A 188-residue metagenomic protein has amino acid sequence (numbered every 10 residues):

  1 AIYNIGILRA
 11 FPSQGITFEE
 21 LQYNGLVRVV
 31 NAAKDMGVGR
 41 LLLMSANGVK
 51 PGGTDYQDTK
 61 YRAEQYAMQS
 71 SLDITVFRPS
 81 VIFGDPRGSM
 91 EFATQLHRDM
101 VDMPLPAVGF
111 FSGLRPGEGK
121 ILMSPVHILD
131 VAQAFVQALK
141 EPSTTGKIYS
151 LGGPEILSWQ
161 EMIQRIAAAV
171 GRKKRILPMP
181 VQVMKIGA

Functional and structural regions predicted by a protein language model:
A1-M36, N47-G52: NAD(P)H-binding glycine-rich loop region in Rossmannoid oxidoreductase-like domains and their noncatalytic homologs
E19-L26, L42, K60, S124: Short alpha-helix in the Rossmann-fold core of NAD(P)-dependent oxidoreductases
Y23-V29, T59-S70: Conserved catalytic Lys-bearing alpha helix of Rossmann-like short-chain dehydrogenase/reductases
S45, Q65-T94, R98, P106-S112: Conserved beta-loop-beta element that borders a ligand/cofactor-binding pocket
V49, I82-G84, V131: Conserved sequence/active-site signature of Rossmann-fold short-chain dehydrogenase/reductase
R98-V126, D130, A134-A138, P142-T145 (+1 more regions): A conserved pocket-lining segment of Rossmann-fold NAD(P)-dependent short-chain dehydrogenase/reductase
A134-A188: Mid/C-terminal beta-alpha module of Rossmann-like enzyme folds, strongest in SDR-family dehydrogenases/epimerases
